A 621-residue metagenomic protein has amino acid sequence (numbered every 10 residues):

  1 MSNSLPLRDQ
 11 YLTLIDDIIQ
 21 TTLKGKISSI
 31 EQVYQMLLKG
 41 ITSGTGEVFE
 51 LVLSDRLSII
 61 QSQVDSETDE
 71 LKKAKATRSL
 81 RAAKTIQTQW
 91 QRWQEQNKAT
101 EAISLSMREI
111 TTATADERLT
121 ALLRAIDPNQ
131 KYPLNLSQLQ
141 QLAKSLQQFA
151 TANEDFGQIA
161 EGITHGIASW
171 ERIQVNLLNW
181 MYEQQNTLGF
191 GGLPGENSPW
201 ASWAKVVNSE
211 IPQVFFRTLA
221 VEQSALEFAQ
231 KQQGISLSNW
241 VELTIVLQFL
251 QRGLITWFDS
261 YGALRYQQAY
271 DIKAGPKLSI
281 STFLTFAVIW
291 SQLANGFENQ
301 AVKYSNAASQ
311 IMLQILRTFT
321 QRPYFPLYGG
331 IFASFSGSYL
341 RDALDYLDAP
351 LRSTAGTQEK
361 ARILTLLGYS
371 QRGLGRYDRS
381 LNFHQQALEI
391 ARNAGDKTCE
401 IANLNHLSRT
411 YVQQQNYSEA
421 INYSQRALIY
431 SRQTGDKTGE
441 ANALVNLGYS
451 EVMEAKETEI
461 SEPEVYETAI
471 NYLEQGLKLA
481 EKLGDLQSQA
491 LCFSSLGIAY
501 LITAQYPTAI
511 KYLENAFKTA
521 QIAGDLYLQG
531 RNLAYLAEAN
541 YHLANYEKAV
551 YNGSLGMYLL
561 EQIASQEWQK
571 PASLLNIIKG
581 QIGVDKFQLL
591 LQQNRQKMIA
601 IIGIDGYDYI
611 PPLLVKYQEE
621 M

Functional and structural regions predicted by a protein language model:
M1-G356, V584-M621: Flexible inter-repeat linkers and adjacent short helices within tandem amphipathic alpha-helical repeat scaffolds
A308, M312, S353-R362, S380 (+8 more regions): Residues that mark the junctions of alpha-helical repeat units in TPR/alpha-solenoid scaffolds
I331-L347, R376-Q385, A420-Q425, P463-Q475 (+2 more regions): Helix-turn-helix repeat elements of alpha-solenoid scaffolds
S353-A355, I390-D396, R432-D436, K478-D485 (+3 more regions): Short coil/turn linkers that connect adjacent helices within long alpha-helical scaffolds, especially alpha-solenoid
L364-L367, Q371, F383, E400-Y411 (+11 more regions): TPR/Sel1-like alpha-solenoid repeat signature
Y449-S461, A537-K548, L575-N594: Alpha-helical linker/edge segments of TPR/alpha-solenoid repeat scaffolds and analogous pre-/post-domain helices
